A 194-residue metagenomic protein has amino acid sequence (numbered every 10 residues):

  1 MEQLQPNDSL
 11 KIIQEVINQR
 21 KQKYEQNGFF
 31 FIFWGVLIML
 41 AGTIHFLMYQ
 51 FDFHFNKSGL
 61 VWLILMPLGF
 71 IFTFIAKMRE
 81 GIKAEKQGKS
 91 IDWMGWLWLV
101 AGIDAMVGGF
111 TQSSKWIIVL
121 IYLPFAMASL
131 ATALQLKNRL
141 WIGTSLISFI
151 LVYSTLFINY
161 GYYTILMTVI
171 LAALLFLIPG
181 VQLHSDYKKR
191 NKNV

Functional and structural regions predicted by a protein language model:
M1-N27: N-terminal juxtamembrane cytosolic/stromal segments of multi-pass membrane proteins
K21-G108: Selected alpha-helical membrane-embedding segments in polytopic membrane proteins
G28-F31, G35, L63, V119-Y122 (+4 more regions): Residues within membrane-spanning alpha-helices of integral membrane proteins, especially the hydrophobic core/packing
I38-H45, M66-F70, G102-A105, Y122-T132 (+2 more regions): Helical transmembrane-bundle signal
F53-V61, S114-I121, L140-G143, G161-T168: Short, aromatic-rich membrane-interface segments at the entry and exit of alpha-helical transmembrane domains
I71-Q87, M127-L134, G180-D186: C-terminal ends of transmembrane helices
K86-L146: Membrane-proximal helix-loop-helix units in multi-pass membrane proteins
A131-V194: Terminal transmembrane helical module of multi-pass membrane proteins
